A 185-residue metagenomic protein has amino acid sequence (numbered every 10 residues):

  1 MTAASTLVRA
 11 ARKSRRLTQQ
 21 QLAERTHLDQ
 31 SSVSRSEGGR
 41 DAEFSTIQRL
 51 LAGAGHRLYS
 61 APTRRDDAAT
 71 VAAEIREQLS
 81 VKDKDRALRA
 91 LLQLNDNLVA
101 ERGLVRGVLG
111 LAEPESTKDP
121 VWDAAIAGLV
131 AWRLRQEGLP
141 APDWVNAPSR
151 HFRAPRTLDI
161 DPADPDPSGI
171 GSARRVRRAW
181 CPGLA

Functional and structural regions predicted by a protein language model:
T2, R12-S14, D41: Short amphipathic helical patch at the helix-1/turn junction of helix-turn-helix
T6-Q21: Short basic helix-loop element that most often maps to the first helix and adjoining turn of HTH DNA-binding modules
R9, S34-R35, Q48: Key DNA-contacting residues within the recognition helix of helix-turn-helix
K13, E24, G38, A52: Alpha-helical residues within the helix-turn-helix
H27-A42: Recognition helix of helix-turn-helix/homeodomain-like DNA-binding domains that insert into the DNA major groove
F44-A61: DNA major-groove recognition helix of helix-turn-helix/homeodomain DNA-binding modules
R64-L129: Helix-turn-helix/homeodomain-like alpha-helical modules used for DNA recognition and transcription-factor dimerization
S116-A185: Charged, low-complexity intrinsically disordered regulatory/assembly segments
